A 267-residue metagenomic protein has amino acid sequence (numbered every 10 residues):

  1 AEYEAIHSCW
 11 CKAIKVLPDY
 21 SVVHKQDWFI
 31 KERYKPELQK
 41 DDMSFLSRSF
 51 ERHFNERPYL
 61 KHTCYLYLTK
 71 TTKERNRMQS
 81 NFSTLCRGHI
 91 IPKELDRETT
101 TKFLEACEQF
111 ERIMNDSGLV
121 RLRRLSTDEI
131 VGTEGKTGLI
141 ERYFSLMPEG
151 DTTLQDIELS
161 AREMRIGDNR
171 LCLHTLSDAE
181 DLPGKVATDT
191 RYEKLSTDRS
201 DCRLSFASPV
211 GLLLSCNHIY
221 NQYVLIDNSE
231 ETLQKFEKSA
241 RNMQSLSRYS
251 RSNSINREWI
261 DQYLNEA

Functional and structural regions predicted by a protein language model:
A1-A267: Extended, folded cores of ATP/NTP-driven motor/assembly subunits in large transport and secretion machines
